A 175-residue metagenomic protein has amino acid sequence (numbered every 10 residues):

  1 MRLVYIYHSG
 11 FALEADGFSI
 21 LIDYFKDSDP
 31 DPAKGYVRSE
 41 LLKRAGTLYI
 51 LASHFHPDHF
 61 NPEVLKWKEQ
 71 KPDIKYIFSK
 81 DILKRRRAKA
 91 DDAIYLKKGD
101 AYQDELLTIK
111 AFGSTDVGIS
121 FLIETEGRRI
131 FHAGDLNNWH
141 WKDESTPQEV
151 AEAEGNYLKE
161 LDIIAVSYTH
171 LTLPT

Functional and structural regions predicted by a protein language model:
M1-E14: N-terminal pre-catalytic "stem/leader" segment of glycosyltransferase-like enzymes
R2-Y5, I20-D23, T108-G113, R129-D135: Active-site-proximal beta-strand elements of phosphoester/diester hydrolases
Y7-S9, D27, H56-D58, D81-L83 (+1 more regions): Short beta->alpha connector loops
A12-L51, F55, P62-W67, L136-I163: Pre-active-site segment of Zn-dependent metallo-hydrolases
V37-Y102: Active-site HxH/HxHxD metal-binding segment of metal-dependent hydrolases
L51, I77, I130-A133, A165: Structural motif
D73-R128, A151-E152, N156-K159: Metallo-beta-lactamase
T169-T175: Conserved small/polar residues in nucleotide/adenosyl-binding loops
